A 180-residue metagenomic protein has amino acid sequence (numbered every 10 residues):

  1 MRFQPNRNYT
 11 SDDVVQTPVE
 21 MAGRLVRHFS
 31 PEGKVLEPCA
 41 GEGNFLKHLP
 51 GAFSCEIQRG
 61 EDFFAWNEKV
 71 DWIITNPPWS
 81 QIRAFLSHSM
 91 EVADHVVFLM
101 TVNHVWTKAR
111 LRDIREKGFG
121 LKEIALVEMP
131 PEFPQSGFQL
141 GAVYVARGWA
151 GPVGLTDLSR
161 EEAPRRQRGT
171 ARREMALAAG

Functional and structural regions predicted by a protein language model:
M1-G180: Class I S-adenosyl-L-methionine-dependent methyltransferase catalytic core
